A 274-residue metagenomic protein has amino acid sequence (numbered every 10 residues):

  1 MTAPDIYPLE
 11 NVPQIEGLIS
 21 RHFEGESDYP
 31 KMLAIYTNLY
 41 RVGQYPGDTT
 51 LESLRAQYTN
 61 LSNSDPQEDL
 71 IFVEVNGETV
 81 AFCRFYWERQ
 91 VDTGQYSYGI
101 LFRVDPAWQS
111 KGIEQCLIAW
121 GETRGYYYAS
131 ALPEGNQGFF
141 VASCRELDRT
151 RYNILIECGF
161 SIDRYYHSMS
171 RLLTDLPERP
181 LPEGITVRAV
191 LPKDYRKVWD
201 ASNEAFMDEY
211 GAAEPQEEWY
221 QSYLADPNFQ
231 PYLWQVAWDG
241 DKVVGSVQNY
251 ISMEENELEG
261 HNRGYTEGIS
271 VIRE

Functional and structural regions predicted by a protein language model:
M1-V12, W87-E183: Acyl-donor-binding surface of acyltransferase catalytic domains
T2-Q57, P180-E214: Short amphipathic alpha-helix that is part of the acyltransferase structural core
R21-E26, T37-Y128, D239, V244-E267: Conserved donor-binding loop and adjoining core beta-sheet/short helix segment in diverse acyl/aminoacyl transferases
D65-P66, A131-G138, Q230, E259-G260: Short helix-terminating capping/connector loops at secondary-structure junctions
E68, R164-S168, Y232: Short hydrophobic/aromatic beta-strand or adjacent loop that forms the aromatic wall/cage of a ligand/substrate-binding
V104, V190, I269-V271: Hydrophobic adenine-recognition pocket in adenosine-nucleotide-binding enzymes
D175-G264: Flexible, substrate/cofactor-facing loop regions flanked by secondary structure within enzyme catalytic domains
E274: Glycine-rich ATP-lid/hinge loop adjacent to the conserved G-boxes
